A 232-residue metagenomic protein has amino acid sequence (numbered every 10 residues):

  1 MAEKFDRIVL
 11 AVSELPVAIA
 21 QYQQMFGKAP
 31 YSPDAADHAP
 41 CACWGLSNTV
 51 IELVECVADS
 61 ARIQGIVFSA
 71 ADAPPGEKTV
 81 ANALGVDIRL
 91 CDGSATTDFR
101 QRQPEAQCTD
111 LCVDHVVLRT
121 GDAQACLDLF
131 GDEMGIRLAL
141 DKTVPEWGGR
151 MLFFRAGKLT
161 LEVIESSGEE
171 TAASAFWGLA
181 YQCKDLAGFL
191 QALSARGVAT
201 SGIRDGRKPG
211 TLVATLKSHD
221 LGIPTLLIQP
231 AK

Functional and structural regions predicted by a protein language model:
M1-A2, E14, A42-L46, V57-A61 (+5 more regions): Short, low-complexity cationic-aromatic patches
M1-V17, A61-I66, C91-L127, F176-L179: N-terminal beta-strand motif that seeds the catalytic metal site of vicinal oxygen chelate
V9, A61, G85-D87, V117 (+3 more regions): Short coil/turn motifs at helix boundaries and re-entrant loops, enriched in small/polar and proline residues
V9-I51, L118-L159, G188, A195 (+1 more regions): Core segments of cupin and vicinal oxygen chelate
L10, E55-C56, E165-S166: Short beta-strand-to-loop junctions in surface cap/lid or active-site-entrance loops
L15, A73, C183-A187: Short proline/glycine-enriched turn/loop motifs at strand-loop junctions of beta-rich domains
D37-H38, I164-S218: Accessory, usually C-terminal, subdomains that scaffold auxiliary metal cofactors
V50-D59, V67-C112, K142-E162, S194-K232: Vicinal oxygen chelate
